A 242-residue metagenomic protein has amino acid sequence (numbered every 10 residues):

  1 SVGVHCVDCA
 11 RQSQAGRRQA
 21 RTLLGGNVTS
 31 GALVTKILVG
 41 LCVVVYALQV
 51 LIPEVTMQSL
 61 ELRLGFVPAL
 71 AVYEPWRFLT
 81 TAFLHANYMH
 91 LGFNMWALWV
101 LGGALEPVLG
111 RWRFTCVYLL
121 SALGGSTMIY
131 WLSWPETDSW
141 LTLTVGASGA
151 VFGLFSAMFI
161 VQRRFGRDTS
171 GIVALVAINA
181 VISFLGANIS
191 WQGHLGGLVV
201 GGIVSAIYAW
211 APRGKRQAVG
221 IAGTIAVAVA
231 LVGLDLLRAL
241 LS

Functional and structural regions predicted by a protein language model:
S1-N27, F184-S242: C-terminal transmembrane module of polytopic alpha-helical membrane proteins
V28-T35, W76, M89, D168 (+2 more regions): Membrane-interface helix-boundary signature
G31-V145, F184-Q192: N-terminal TM1-TM2 helical hairpin plus the immediately adjacent luminal interfacial "cap"
V44, L48, G124, M128 (+6 more regions): Alpha-helical membrane-inserting segments
P53-M57, T137, F165, P212 (+1 more regions): Perimembrane helix-loop junctions in membrane proteins
G92-R113, L119-L120, F152-R164, V199-A211: Membrane-interfacial alpha-helical segments at the cytosolic side of multi-pass membrane proteins
L119-S121, G171-A180, G220-A228: Central hydrophobic cores of alpha-helical transmembrane segments in multi-pass integral membrane proteins
